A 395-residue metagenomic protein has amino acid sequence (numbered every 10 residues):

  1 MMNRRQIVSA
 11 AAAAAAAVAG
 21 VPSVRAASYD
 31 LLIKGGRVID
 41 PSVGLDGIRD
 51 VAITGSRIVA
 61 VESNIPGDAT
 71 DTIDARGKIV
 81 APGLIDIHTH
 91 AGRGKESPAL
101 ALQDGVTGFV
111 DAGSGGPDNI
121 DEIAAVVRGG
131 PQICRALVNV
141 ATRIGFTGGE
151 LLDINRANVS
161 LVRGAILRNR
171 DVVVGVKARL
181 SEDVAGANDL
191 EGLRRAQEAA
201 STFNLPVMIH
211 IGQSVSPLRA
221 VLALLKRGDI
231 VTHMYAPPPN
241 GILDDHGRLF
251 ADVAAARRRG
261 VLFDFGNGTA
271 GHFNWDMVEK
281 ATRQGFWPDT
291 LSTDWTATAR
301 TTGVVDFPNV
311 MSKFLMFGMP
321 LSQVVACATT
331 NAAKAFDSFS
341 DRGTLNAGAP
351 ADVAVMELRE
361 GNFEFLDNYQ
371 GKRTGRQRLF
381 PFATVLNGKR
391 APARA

Functional and structural regions predicted by a protein language model:
M1-M2: Secretory targeting signals
Q6-R25: N-terminal export signals
R25-L32, V38-P82: Histidine-rich, glycine-flanked metal-binding segment
G36, P350-A395: C-terminal cap of metal-dependent C-N hydrolases
K78-L100, G115: Di-metal (Zn2+ and/or Mg2+/Mn2+) metal-binding site signature of metallo-dependent hydrolases with the MBL/beta-CASP
A99-S181: Divalent-metal coordination cores built from histidine and acidic residues
A178-A281, G285-T301: Active-site core of metal-dependent hydrolases
D276-E360: His/Asp/Glu-enriched, well-ordered alpha-helical/loop segment that forms or immediately abuts the divalent-metal
